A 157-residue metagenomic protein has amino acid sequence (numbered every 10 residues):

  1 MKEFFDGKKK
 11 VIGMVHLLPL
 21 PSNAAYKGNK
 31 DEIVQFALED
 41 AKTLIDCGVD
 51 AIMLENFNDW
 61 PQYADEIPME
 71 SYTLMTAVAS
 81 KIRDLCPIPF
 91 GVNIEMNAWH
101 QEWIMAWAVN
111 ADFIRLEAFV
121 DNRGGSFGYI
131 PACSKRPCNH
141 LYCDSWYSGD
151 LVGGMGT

Functional and structural regions predicted by a protein language model:
K2, G7-K8, G13-M14, Y63-V92 (+1 more regions): Alpha-helix-loop-beta-strand connector modules within alpha/beta enzyme cores
G13, L44, I52, I114: Conserved, mostly hydrophobic/aromatic
H16-E39, F90-A98, M155-T157: Active-site mouth loops of central-metabolism enzymes
L17, H100, I104-T157: Conserved anion-binding
K27-V34, P68, Y72, I130: Flexible, glycine- and charge-enriched loops at secondary-structure boundaries
F36-G48, K81-D84: A short, N-terminal amphipathic alpha-helix
G48-L74, V120-G128: Glycine-rich, proline-tolerant flexible connector loops at the mouths of alpha/beta enzymes
M75-A108, F113, R123: Glycine/small-residue-rich loop that forms an oxyanion/phosphate-binding "nest" at active or ligand-binding sites
